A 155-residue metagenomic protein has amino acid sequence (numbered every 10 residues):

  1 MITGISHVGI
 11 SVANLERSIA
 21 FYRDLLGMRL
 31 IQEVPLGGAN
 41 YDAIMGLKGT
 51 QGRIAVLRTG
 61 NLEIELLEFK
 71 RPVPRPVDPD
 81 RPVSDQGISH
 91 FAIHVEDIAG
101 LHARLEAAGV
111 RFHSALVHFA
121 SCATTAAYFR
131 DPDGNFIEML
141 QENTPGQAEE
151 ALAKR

Functional and structural regions predicted by a protein language model:
T3-H7, Q86-H90: Short, solvent-exposed beta-strand edge segments and adjacent coil->beta transition regions
I10, V77, I93-R155: Vicinal oxygen chelate
S11-N61, G100, A107, A120: Core segments of cupin and vicinal oxygen chelate
A39-A43, V73-D78, G146-E149: A short, acidic/glycine-rich surface segment
G60-E63, N135: Short acidic/polar mixed-charge low-complexity motifs
R81-S84: Non-DNA-binding regulatory cores of transcription-related proteins, predominantly C-terminal effector-binding
